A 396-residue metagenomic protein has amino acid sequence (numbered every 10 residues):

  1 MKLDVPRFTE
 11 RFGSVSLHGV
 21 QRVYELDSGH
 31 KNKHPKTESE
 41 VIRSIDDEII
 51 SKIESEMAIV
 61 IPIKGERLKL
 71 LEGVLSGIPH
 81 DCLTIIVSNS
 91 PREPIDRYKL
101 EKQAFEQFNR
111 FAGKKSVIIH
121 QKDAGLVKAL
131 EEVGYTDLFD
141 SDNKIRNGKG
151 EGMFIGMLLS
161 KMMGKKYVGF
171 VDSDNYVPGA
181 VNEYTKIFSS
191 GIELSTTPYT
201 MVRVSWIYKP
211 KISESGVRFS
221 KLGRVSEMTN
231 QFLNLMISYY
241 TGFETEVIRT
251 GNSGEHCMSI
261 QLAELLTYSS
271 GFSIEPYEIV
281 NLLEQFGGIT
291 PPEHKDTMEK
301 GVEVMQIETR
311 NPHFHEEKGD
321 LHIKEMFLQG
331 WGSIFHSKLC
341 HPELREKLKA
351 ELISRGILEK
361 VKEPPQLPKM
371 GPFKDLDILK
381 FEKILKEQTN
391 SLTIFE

Functional and structural regions predicted by a protein language model:
M1-G77: N-proximal low-complexity "stem/linker" segments adjacent to membrane-targeting elements
M1-K31, F272-E396: C-terminal catalytic/acceptor-binding lobe
E54-A58, G77-V87, G113-S116: Short loop->beta transition adjacent to catalytic acidic/histidine clusters or analogous donor-positioning motifs
P62-K69, P91-P94, D174-A180, Y208-K211 (+1 more regions): Short acidic, S/G/P-rich loop/turn micro-motifs used as interaction or catalytic elements
D96-K165: Active-site-proximal specificity loops/subdomain of glycosyltransferases
Q121, V202-S205, I307: Short glycine/serine/threonine-enriched helix-capping/active-site loop that flanks the nucleotide-sugar donor pocket
K165-Y176: Short beta-strand-to-loop acidic/aromatic patch adjacent to the donor-nucleotide binding site
P178-I260, E264: Conserved catalytic core of nucleotide-sugar-dependent glycosyltransferases
